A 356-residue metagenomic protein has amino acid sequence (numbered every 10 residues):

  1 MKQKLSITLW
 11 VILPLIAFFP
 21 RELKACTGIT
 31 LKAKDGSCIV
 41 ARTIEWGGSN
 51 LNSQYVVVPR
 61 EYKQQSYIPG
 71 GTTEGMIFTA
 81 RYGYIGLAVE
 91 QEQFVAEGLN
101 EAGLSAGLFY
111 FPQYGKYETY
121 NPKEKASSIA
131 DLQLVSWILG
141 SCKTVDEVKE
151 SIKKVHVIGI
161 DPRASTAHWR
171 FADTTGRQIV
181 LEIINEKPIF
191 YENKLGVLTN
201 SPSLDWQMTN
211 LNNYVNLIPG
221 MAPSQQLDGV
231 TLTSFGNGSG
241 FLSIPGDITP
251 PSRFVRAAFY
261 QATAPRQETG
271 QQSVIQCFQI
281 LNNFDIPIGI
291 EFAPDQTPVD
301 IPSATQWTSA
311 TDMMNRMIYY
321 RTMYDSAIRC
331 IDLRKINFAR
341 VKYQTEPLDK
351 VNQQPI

Functional and structural regions predicted by a protein language model:
M1-V11: Bacterial N-terminal signal peptides that target proteins for export
W10-F18: Bacterial N-terminal signal peptides
F19-A25: Sec/Tat signal peptide C-region and signal peptidase I cleavage site
A25-I39, G47, N52-S53, S151 (+4 more regions): C-terminus-biased signal that marks the final domain/tail of proteins
A25-K123, G159, R163, P355: A contiguous strand-loop segment
I39-A41, S105-L108, R170-A172, V180 (+1 more regions): Structural recognition of the beta-strand scaffold that forms the well-ordered cores of secreted hydrolase catalytic
Y55-T73, Q113-V155, K342-N352: Compact, glycine/acidic-enriched structural inserts
V145, K149-I183: Aromatic- and glycine-enriched pocket-lining scaffold segments that form the walls of small-molecule binding clefts
